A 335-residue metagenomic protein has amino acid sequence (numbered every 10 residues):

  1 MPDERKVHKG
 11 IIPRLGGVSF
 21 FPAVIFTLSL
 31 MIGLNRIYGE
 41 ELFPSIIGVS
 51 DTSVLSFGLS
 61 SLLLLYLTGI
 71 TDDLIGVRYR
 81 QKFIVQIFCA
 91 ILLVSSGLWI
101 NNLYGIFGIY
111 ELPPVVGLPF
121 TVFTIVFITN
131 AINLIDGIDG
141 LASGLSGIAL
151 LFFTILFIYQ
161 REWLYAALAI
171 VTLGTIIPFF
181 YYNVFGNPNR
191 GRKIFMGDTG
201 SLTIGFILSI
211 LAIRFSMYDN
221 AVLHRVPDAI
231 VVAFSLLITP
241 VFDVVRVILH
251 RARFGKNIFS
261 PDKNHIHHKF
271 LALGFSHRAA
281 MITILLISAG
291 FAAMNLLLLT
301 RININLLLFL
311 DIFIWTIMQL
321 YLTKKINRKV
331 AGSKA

Functional and structural regions predicted by a protein language model:
M1, L65-R78, V126-I135, P178-I194 (+1 more regions): C-terminal ends of transmembrane helices
P2-E4, H8, L28-T124, F157-I170: Membrane-interfacial amphipathic/re-entrant helices at transmembrane-helix boundaries
P2-L15, R192-G197, H268: Juxtamembrane helix-capping/reentrant segments at transmembrane boundaries
P13, G69-I70, F83, V94 (+5 more regions): Hydrophobic transmembrane-helix microenvironments that flank and shape a buried ionizable site
G16, L134-D139, S276-R278: Structural motif at transmembrane-helix junctions in multi-pass transporters
V18, I75, F88, I138 (+2 more regions): Active-site His/Glu-centered metal-binding helix of metallohydrolases
F21-I37, L42-F43, I47-L64, L141-L273 (+1 more regions): Alpha-helical transmembrane segments
P119-A131, L141-A142: Function-critical hydrophobic alpha-helical transmembrane segments in multi-pass membrane proteins
